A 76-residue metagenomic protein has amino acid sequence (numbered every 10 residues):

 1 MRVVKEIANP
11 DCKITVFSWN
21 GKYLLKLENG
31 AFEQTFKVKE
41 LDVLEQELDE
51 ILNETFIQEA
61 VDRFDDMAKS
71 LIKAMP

Functional and structural regions predicted by a protein language model:
M1-Q34: N-terminal acidic leader/helix
T35-K39: Amphipathic, hydrophobic secondary-structure cores in small proteins
L41-P76: Mixed-charge, Lys/Arg-enriched low-complexity segments
